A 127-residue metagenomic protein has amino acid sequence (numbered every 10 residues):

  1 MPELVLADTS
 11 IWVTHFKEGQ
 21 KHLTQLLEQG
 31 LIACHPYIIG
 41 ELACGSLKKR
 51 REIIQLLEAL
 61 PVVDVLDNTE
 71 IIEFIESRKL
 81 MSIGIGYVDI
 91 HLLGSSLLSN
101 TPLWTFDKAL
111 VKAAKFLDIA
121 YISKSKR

Functional and structural regions predicted by a protein language model:
M1-C34, A43-Q55, F116, I122-R127: Short, well-structured N-terminal submotif of metal-dependent ribonuclease cores
E3, K21, V63-K124: Active-site neighborhoods of divalent-metal-dependent phosphate/nucleic-acid chemistry enzymes
W12, I39-L42, L110-V111: A generic structural signal for short hydrophobic patches within well-formed alpha-helices
L31-C34, E58-V62, P102: Short loop->beta-strand "edge-of-pocket" segments that line small-molecule binding or catalytic clefts across diverse
I39-A43, I54-E58, I72, L93: Amphipathic alpha-helical segments within well-ordered protein domains
